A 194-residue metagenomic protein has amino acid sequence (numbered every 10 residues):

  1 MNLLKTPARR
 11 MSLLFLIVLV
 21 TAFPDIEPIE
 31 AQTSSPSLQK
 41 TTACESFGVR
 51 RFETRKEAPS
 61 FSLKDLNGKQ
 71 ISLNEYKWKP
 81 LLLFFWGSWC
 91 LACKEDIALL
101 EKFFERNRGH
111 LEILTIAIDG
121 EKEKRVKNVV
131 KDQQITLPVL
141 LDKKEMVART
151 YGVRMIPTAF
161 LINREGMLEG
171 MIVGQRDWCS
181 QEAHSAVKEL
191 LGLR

Functional and structural regions predicted by a protein language model:
N2-L13: Bacterial N-terminal signal peptides that target proteins for export
S12-A22: Bacterial N-terminal signal peptides
I26-S60: N-proximal helix/coil linker or "cap" segments that precede and/or mark the start of modular domains
Q39, L161-R194: Thiol-/selenol-based redox modules, centered on thioredoxin-like and closely related oxidoreductase domains
F52-R55, S60-L81: A short beta-strand-turn-helix
K77, F85-K102: Conserved redox-active cysteine motifs that mediate thiol-disulfide chemistry, especially di-cysteine Cys-X(1-2)-Cys
L82-L83, I113: Hydrophobic beta-strand anchors of alpha/beta hydrolase catalytic cores
L114, K127-E165, G170: Short, internal strand/loop/helix patches that form the active-site neighborhood or redox-interaction surface
